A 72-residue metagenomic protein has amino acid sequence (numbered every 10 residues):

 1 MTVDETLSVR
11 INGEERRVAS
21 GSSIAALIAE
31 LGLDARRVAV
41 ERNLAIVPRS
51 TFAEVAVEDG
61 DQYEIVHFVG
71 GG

Functional and structural regions predicted by a protein language model:
M1-G71: Ubiquitin-like/PB1-type beta-grasp interaction modules and other compact soluble beta-rich domains
